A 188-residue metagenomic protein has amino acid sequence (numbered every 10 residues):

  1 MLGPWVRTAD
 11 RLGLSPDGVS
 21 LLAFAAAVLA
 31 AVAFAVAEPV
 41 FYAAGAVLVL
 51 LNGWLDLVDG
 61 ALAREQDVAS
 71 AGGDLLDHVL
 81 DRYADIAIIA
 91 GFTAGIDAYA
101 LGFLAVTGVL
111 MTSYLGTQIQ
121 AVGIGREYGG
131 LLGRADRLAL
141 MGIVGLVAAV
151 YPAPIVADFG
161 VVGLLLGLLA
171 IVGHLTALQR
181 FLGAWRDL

Functional and structural regions predicted by a protein language model:
M1-V47, G53-L55, I88-G125, G129-L188: Hydrophobic alpha-helical transmembrane segments
V49, G60-L101: Basic, amphipathic juxtamembrane/active-site segments that coordinate anionic phosphate or diphosphate groups
